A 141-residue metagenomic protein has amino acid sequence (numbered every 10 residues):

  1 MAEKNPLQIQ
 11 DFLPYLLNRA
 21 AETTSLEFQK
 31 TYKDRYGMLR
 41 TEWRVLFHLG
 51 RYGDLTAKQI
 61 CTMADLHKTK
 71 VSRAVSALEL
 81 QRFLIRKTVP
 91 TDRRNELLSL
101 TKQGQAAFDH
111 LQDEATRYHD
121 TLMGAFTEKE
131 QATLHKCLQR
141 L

Functional and structural regions predicted by a protein language model:
M1-P6, E128-L141: C-terminal regulatory/oligomerization modules of transcriptional regulators
M1-Y36: N-terminal leader segment of winged-helix/HTH proteins
L16, F28, V45, Y118-L122: Hydrophobic alpha-helical segments typical of transmembrane helices and their membrane-interface/capping positions
A21, F47-R51, Q112, Q139: Short, locally clustered residues in the helix-turn-helix/winged-helix DNA-binding domain
L26-K70: N-terminal helix-turn-helix DNA-binding core of bacterial DNA-binding proteins
M63, S76-K136: Charged, amphipathic alpha-helical coiled-coil/dimerization segments
